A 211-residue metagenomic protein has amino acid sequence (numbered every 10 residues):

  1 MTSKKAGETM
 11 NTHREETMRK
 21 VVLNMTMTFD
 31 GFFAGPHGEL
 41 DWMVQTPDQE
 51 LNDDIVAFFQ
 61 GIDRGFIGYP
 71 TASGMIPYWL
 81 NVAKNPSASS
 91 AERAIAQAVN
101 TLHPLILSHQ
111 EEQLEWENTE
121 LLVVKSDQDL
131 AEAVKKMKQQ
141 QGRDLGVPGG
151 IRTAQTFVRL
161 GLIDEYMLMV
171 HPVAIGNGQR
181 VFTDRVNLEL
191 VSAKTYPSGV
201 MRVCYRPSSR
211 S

Functional and structural regions predicted by a protein language model:
K4, E8-S211: Enzymes that bind and transform nitrogen-containing heteroaromatic metabolites
